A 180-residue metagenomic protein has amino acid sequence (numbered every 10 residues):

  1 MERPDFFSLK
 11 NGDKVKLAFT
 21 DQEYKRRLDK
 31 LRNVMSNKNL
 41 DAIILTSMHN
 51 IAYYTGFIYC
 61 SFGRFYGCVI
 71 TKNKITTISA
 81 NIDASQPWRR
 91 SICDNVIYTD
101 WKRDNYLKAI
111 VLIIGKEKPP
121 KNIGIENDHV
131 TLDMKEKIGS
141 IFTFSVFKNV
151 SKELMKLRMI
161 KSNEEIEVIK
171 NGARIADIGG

Functional and structural regions predicted by a protein language model:
M1-G179: A composition/biophysics-driven feature that prefers long, compositionally simple stretches
